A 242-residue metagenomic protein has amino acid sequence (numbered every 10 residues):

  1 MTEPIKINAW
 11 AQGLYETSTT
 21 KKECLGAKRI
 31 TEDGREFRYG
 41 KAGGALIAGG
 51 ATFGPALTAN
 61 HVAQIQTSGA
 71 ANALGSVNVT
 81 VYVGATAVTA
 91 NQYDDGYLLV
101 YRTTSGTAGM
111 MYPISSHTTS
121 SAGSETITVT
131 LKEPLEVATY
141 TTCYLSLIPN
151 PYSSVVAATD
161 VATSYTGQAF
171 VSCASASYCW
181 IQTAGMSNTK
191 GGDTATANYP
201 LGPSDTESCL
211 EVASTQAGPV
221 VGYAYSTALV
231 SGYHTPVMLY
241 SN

Functional and structural regions predicted by a protein language model:
M1-A90, T104-N242: Extracellular receptor-binding modules and their adjoining Ser/Thr/Gly/Asp/Asn-rich linkers
D95-T103: Short conserved beta-strand and strand-loop elements enriched in small hydrophobics with frequent Asp/Gly
